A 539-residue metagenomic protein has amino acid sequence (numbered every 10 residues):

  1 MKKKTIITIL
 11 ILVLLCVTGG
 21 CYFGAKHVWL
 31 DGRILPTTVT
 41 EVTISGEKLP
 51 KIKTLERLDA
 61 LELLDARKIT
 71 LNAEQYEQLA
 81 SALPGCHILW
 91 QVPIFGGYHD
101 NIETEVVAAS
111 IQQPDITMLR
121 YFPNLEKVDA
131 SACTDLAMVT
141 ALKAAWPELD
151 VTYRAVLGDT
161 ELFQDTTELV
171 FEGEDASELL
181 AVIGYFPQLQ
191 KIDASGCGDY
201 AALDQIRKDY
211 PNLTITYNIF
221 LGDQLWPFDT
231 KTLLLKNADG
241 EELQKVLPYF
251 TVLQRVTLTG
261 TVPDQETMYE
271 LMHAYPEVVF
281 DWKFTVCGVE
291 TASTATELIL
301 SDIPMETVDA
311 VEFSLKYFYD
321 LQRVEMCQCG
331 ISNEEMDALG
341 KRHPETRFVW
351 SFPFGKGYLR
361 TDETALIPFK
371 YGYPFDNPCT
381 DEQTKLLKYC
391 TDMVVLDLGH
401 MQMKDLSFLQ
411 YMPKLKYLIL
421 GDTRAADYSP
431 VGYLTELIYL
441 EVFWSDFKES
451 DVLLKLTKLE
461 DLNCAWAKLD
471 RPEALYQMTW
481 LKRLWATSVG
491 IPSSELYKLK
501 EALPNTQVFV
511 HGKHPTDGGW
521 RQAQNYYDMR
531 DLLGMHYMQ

Functional and structural regions predicted by a protein language model:
M1-T18: N-terminal Sec-pathway targeting helices
V17-G32: Membrane-interface motif at the C-terminal end of an N-terminal transmembrane signal
T37-K51, D59-E74, L83-M118, P123-A137 (+12 more regions): Concave beta-strand-loop units of leucine-rich repeat
